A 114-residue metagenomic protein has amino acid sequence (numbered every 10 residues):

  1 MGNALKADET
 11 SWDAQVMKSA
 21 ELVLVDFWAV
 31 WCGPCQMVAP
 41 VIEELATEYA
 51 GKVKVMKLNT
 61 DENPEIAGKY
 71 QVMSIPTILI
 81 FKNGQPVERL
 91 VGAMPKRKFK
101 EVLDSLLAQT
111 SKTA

Functional and structural regions predicted by a protein language model:
M1-K54, E62-A114: Proteins that catalyze or organize thiol-disulfide redox chemistry and the adjacent proteostasis machinery handling
K57: Conserved residues in the N-terminal Rossmann fold of short-chain dehydrogenase/reductase
